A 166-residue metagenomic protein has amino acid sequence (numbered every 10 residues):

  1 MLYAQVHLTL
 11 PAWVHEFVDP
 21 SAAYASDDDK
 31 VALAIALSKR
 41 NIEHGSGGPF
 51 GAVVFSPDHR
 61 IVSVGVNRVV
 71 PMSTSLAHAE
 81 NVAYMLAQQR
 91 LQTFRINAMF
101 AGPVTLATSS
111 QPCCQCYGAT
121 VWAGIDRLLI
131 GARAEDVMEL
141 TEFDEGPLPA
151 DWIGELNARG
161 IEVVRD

Functional and structural regions predicted by a protein language model:
Q5-H7, D29: Feature of Fe-S/electron-transfer and energy-metabolism proteins that preferentially highlights extended coupling
L8-S21: Short, contiguous pre-domain boundary segments
D19-S46: Short, basic/aromatic recognition patches
A34, G51, A83: Conserved hydrophobic/aromatic pocket- or pore-lining residues that grip, position, or stack substrates in active sites
G47-P49, A101: Short secondary-structure junction motifs
P49-H59: Short beta-strand scaffold segments in enzyme catalytic cores
V64-D166: Zn2+-dependent cytidine deaminase-like catalytic core
